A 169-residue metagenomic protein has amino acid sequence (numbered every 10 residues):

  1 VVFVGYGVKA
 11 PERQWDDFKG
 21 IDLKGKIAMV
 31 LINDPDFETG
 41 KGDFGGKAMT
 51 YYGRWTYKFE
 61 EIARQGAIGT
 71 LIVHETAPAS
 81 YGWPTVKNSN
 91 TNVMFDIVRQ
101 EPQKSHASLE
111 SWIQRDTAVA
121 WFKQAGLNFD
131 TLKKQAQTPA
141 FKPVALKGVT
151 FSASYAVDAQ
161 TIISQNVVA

Functional and structural regions predicted by a protein language model:
V1-E101, A107-L109: Extracellular/luminal Protease-associated
V1-G20, E101-A169: Soluble metallo-hydrolase cores and metallopeptidase-like ectodomains found primarily in the secretory/periplasmic
